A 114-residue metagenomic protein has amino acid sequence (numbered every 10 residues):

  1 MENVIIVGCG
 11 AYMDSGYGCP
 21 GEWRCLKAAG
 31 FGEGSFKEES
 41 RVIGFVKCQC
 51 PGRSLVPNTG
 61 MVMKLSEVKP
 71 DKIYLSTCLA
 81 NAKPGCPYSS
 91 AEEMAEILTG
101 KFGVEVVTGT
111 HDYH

Functional and structural regions predicted by a protein language model:
M1-M63, G85-S90, I97, V104: Conserved mixed alpha/beta catalytic, RNA-binding, or beta-rich assembly cores of soluble enzyme, regulatory
K69-P70: Proline-aspartate-enriched helix->loop->beta-strand connector
Y74-C78, G109: Short beta-strands and strand-loop turn motifs
N81-A82: Short glycine-rich, flexible loops that bind phosphorylated cofactors or substrates
G103-H114: Divalent-metal-activated hydrolytic enzyme cores
